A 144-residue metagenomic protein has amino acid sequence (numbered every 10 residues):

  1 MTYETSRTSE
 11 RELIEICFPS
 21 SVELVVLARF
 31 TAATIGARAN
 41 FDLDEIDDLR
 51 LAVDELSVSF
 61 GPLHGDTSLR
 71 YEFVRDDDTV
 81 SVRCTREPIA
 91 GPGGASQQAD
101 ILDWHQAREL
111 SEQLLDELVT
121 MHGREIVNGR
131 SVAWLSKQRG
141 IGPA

Functional and structural regions predicted by a protein language model:
M1-E15, S59-A144: Conserved beta-strand-loop-beta-strand hairpin that lines the nucleotide-binding pocket of ATP/GTP-utilizing enzymes
M1-L51: Bergerat-fold GHKL ATPase/HATPase_c domain
D42-S68: Conserved ATP-binding N-box helix of the HATPase_c
